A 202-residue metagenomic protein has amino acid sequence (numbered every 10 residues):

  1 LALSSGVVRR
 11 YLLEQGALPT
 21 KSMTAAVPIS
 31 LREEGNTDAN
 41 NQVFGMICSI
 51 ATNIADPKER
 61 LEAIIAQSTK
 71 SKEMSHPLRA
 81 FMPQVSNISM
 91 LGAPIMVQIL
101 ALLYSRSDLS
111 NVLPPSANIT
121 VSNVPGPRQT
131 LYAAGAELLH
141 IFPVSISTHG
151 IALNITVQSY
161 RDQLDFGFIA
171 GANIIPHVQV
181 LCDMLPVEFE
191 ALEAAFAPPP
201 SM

Functional and structural regions predicted by a protein language model:
L1-A2, G6, K21, N40 (+5 more regions): Conserved structured core elements
L1-N36: Hydrophobic "lid/gating" helix adjacent to the active-site nucleophile that controls access to an acyl-thioester pocket
V7-E14, S71, E188-L192: Short alpha-helical functional segments enriched in proximate histidine and acidic residues
E33, S49-I54, A170-I175: A generic structural motif
E33-T37, L153-T156: Short beta-strand/turn micro-motifs at beta-sheet edges
T37-P127: Helical lid/core segments from catalytic subdomains that handle acyl or acyl-like groups
P115-I174, V180-E190: Low-complexity, glycine/alanine/valine/leucine- and proline-rich hydrophobic stretches
V187-M202: Flexible helix-coil linker/hinge segments at domain or subdomain boundaries
